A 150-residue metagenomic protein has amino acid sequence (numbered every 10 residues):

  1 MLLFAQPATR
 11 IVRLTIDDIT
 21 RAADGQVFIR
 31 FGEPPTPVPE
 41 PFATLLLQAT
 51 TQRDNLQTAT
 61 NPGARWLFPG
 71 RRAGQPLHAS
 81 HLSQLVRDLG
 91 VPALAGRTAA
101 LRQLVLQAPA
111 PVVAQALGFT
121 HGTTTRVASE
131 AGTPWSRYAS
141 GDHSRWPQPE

Functional and structural regions predicted by a protein language model:
M1-D24, Q115, H121: Short, charged phosphate-coordinating catalytic segments
M1-L3, T9-I11, F28, L46-A49 (+3 more regions): Short, structured motif recognition centered on aromatic/hydrophobic residues
F4, T58-N61, A79-A116, T133-W135 (+1 more regions): Short, basic (Lys/Arg/His-rich) helix/loop patches that form interaction surfaces in the mid-to-C-terminal regions
D17, Q107, F119, E130: Alpha-helical DNA-recognition elements
R21-A73: Basic, alpha-helical nucleic-acid-contacting "clamp/cap" segments
T124-V127: Helix-turn-helix DNA-binding helix
Q148-E150: Alpha-helical linker/edge segments of TPR/alpha-solenoid repeat scaffolds and analogous pre-/post-domain helices
